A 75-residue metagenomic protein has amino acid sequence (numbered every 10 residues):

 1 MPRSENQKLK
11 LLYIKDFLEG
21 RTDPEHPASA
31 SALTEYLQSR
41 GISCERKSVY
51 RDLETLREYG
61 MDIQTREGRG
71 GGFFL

Functional and structural regions predicted by a protein language model:
M1-L75: Short, basic/aromatic recognition patches that contact phosphate-bearing ligands
